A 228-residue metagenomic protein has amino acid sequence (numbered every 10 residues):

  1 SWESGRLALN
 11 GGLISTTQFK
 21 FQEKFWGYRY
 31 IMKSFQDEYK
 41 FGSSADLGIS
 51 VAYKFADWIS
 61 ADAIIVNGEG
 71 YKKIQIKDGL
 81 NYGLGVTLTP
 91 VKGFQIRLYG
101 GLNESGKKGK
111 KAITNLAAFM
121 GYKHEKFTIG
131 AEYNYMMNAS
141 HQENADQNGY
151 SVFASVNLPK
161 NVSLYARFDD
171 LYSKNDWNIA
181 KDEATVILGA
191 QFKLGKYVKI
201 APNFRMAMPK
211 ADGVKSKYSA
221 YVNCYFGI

Functional and structural regions predicted by a protein language model:
S1-G68, D78-G83, T87-I96, F153-V156 (+3 more regions): Outer membrane beta-barrel
S4, L13-T17, I65-E69, G100-G106 (+5 more regions): Transmembrane beta-strands of outer-membrane beta-barrel pores
Q36-G42, G70-Q75, E104-K111, A139-E143 (+2 more regions): Outer-membrane beta-barrel domain signature
S43-L47, D78-Y82, A112-L116, D146-Y150 (+2 more regions): Residues that define the transmembrane beta-barrel architecture of outer-membrane proteins
N67-G68, K111-A112, K126, F192 (+1 more regions): Outer-membrane beta-barrel porins/channels
K77, G85-N175: Detector for outer-membrane/organellar transmembrane beta-barrel domains, recognizing the amphipathic beta-strand
L88, F192, S216-I228: Outer-membrane beta-barrel "beta-signal"
S151-N157, N161-A201, R205: Outer membrane beta-barrel transmembrane domains
